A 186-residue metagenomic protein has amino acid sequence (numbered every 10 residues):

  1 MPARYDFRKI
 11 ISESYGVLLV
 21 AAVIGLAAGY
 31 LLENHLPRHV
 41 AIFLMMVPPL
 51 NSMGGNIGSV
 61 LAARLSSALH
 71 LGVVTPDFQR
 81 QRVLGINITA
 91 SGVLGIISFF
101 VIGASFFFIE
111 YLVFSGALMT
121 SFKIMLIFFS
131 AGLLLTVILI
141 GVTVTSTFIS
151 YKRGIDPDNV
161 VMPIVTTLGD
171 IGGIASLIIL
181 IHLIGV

Functional and structural regions predicted by a protein language model:
M1-L133, G154-I155, T167: Alpha-helical transmembrane segments and their membrane-interface boundaries that form or gate the permeation pathway
L19, V23, V137-G141, T167-A175: Hydrophobic alpha-helical transmembrane bundles that constitute the permease/transmembrane domains of multi-pass
V60-L69, V142-V144, I179-H182: A cytosolic-side transmembrane-helix exit/cap motif
H70-L71, I109, S146-S150, I184-V186: Short alpha-helical linear motifs
G103, F107, I140, A175-I178: Membrane-embedded alpha-helical segments of multi-pass transporters/permeases
I138-K152: Transmembrane alpha-helical segments of integral membrane proteins
I149-D170: Interfacial loop-to-transmembrane junctions
I174-V186: Juxtamembrane boundary at the C-terminal end of a transmembrane helix
